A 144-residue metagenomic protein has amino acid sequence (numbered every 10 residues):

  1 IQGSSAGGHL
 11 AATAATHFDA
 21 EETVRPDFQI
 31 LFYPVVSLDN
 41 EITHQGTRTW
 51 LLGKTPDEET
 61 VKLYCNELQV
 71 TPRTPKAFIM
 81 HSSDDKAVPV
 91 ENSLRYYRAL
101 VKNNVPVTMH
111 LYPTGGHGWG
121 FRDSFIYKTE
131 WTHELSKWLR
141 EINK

Functional and structural regions predicted by a protein language model:
I1-T43, V61: Primarily recognizes the serine-hydrolase "nucleophile elbow" in alpha/beta-hydrolase and SGNH/GDSL folds
F18, T47-T49, I126-K128: Short, hinge-like loop/turn segments at secondary-structure boundaries
R25-F28, T74-A77, N103-T108: Loop/turn elements at helix/coil->beta-strand transitions in domains of secreted/extracellular proteins
P34-Q69, P75: Mobile cap/lid helix-loop segments that gate and shape the active-site cleft of serine hydrolases
V35, S83, P113: Residue-level signal for short, function-critical loop segments
L38, D84-V88: Acidic catalytic loop of the alpha/beta-hydrolase fold
R73, F78-H81, D85: Short beta-strand/loop motif that positions the catalytic acidic residue of the alpha/beta-hydrolase fold
V90, L94-K144: C-terminal catalytic histidine-bearing segment of alpha/beta-hydrolase fold enzymes
